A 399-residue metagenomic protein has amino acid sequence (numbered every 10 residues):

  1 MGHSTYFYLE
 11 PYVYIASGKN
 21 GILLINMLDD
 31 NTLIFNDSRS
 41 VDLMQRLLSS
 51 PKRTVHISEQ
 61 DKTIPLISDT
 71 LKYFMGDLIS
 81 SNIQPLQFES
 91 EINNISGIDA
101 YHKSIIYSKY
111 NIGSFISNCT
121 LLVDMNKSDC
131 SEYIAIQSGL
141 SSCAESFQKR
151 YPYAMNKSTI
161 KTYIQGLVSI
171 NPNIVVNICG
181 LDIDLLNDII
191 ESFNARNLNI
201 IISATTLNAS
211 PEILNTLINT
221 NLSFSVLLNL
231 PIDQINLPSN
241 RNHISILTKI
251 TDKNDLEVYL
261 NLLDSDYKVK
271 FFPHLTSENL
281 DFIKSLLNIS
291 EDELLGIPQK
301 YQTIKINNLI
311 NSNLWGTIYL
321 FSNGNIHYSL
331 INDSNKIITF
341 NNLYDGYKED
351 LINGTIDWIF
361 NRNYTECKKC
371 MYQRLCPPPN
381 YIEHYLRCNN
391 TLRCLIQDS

Functional and structural regions predicted by a protein language model:
M1-D30: Long, low-complexity, charged/polar intrinsically disordered regions in eukaryotic proteins
T5-F7, T63-Y73, D333-S399: Flexible mid-to-C-terminal extensions adjoining Fe-S/redox cofactors in radical SAM and related proteins
D29, S322-N323: Residue-level recognition of short loop/turn positions
T32, N325-I326: Hydrophobic "anchor" residues
I34-I136, A144-E145, A154-I170, K369: Long, charge-rich, low-complexity alpha-helical segments
S117-L122, Y133-A135, G139-S158, S169-L186 (+3 more regions): Core AdoMet radical
Q165-N177, T391-S399: Short Fe-S-cluster ligation motifs
L198-N199, E212-S322, I331-N342: Radical SAM enzyme [4Fe-4S]-AdoMet core and its adjacent flexible, acidic and glycine-rich loops/tails across
